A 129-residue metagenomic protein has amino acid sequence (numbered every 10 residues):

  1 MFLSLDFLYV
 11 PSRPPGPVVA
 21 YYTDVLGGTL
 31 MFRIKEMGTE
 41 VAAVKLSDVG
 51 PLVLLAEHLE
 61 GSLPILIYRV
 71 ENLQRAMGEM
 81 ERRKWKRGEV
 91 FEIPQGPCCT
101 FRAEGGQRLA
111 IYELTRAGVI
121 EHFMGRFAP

Functional and structural regions predicted by a protein language model:
M1-L3, Y9-G50: Core segments of cupin and vicinal oxygen chelate
M1-V19, P64-L66, A117-P129: N-terminal beta-strand motif that seeds the catalytic metal site of vicinal oxygen chelate
S4-R13, A42-K45, A56-R83, P97-Q107: Vicinal oxygen chelate
T29-F32, L52-L54, K86-E89: A short linear hydrophobic-aromatic micro-motif
E36, E57-H58, L114: Residue-level structural signal for beta-strand termini and adjacent loop
P51-L52, R108: Short, mixed charged/polar active-site loops that provide acid/base catalysis or chelate metal/phosphate cofactors
L54-L55, I111: Generic preference for hydrophobic
G78-P129: Vicinal oxygen chelate
